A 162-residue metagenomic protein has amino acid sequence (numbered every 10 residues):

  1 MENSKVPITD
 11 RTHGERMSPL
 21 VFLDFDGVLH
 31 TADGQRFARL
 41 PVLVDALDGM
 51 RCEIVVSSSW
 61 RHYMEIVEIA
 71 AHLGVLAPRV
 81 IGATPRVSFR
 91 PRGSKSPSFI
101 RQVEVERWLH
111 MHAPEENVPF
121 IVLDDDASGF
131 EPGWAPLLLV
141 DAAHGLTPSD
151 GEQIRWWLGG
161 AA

Functional and structural regions predicted by a protein language model:
M1-L23: Non-catalytic pre-domain segments flanking phosphatase-related domains
K5-V6, H13, L29, A127 (+2 more regions): Low-complexity, compositionally biased segments
P7-T9, P41-L43, R107-L109: A generic local structural motif
D10, D24-D26, D33, D45-D48 (+3 more regions): Acidic-enriched, low-complexity/disordered segments with a strong bias for Aspartate over Glutamate
E15-G93: Alpha-helical substrate-recognition element adjacent to the catalytic core
A77-A162: C-terminal cap/substrate-recognition subdomain and adjoining C-terminal extension of metal-dependent phosphatase-like
